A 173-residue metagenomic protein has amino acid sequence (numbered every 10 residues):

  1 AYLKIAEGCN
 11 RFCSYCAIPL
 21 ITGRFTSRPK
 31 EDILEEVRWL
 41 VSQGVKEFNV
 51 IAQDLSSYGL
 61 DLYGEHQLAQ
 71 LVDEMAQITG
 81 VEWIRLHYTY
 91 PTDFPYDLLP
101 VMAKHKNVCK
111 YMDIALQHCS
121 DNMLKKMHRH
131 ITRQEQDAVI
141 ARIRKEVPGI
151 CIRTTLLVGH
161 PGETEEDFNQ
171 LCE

Functional and structural regions predicted by a protein language model:
Y2-E31: Canonical Radical SAM [4Fe-4S] cluster-binding loop centered on the CxxxCxxC motif and its immediate flanking residues
T22-N49, Q70: Conserved alpha-helical substructure of the radical SAM core
S42-E165: Conserved SAM/AdoMet-binding glycine-rich loop
E166-E173: C-terminal, non-catalytic macromolecule-binding modules
